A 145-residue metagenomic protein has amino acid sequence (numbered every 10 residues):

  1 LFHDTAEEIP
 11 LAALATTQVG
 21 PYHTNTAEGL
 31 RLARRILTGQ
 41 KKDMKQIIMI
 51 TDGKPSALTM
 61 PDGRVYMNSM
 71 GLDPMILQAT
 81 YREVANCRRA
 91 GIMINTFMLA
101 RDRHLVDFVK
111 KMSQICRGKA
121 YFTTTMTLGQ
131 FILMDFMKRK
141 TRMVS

Functional and structural regions predicted by a protein language model:
L1-I9, G29, K45-I50, N95-M98 (+1 more regions): Von Willebrand factor
F2-T38, A57-M60, M70: Short, charged loop segments at secondary-structure junctions
T5, K41-D43, Q114: Short flexible coil/turn linkers enriched for glycine and charged/polar residues that connect secondary-structure
H23, G53-I115: VWA/integrin I-like adhesion module and closely mimicked acidic/polar interface patches used
T26-G29, A33, L37-Q40, M44-K45 (+2 more regions): C-terminal structural cap/anchor segments
K42-Q46, R89, M93, S145: Intrinsically disordered or highly flexible coil/loop and linker segments, enriched in small and charged/polar residues
M93-S145: Von Willebrand factor A/integrin I-like adhesion domains
